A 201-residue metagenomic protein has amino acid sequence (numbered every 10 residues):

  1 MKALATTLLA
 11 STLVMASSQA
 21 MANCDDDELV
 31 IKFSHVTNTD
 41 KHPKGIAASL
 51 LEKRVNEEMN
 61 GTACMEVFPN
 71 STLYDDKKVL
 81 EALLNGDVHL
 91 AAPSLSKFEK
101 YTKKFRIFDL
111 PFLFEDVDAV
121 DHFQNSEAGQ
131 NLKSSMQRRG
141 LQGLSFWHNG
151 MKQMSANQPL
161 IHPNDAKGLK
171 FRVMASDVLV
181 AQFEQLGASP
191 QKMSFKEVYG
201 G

Functional and structural regions predicted by a protein language model:
M1-A10: Sec-dependent signal peptide recognition, specifically the positively charged N-region followed immediately by
S17-Q19: N-terminal signal peptide c-region/cleavage motif recognized by signal peptidases
M21-V36, N56-A63, Q137, P159-K170: Immediate post-signal peptide segment of exported/extracytoplasmic ligand-binding proteins
K32-S49, N70-Y74: Extracytoplasmic "Venus flytrap"
K41-E66, D177-A181: Short, polar/charged alpha-helical segment
E52-K53, L84, H89, S94-M193: Contiguous mixed-secondary-structure segments that line small-molecule binding/active-site clefts of soluble domains
M65-N70, S94: Surface-exposed patches in mature extracellular/periplasmic domains of secreted proteins
F68-E81, M174-V178, Q191-G201: Short helix-initiation/N-cap motifs at beta->coil->alpha
